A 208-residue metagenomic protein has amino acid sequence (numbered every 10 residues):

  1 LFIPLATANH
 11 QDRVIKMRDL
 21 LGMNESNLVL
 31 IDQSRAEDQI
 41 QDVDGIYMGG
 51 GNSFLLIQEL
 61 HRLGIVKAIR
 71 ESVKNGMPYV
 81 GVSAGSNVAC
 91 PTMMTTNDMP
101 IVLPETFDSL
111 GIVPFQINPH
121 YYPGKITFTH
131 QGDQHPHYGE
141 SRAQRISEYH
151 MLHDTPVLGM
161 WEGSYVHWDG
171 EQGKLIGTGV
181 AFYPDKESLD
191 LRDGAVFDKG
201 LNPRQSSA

Functional and structural regions predicted by a protein language model:
F2, T7-E59: Portal/gating segments that form or line small-molecule/metal binding sites
F2-I15, D19-L20, T95, M99-A208: C-terminal and late-domain segments of enzyme folds
Q41-D42, N75, I112: Alpha-helix C-terminal capping/helix-to-coil transition sites in glycosyltransferase folds
Y47-G50, S72-T92: Catalytic nucleophile loop
S53-L63, F128-Q131: Glycine/threonine-rich flexible loop motifs
F54, S86-A89, Y165-H167: Short, active-site-adjacent cap segments at secondary-structure transitions
L56-I57, C90, N97: Glycine/Thr-rich phosphate-binding loops of Rossmann-like dinucleotide-binding domains
H61-K67, I101: Charged helix-capping and loop-helix junction motifs
